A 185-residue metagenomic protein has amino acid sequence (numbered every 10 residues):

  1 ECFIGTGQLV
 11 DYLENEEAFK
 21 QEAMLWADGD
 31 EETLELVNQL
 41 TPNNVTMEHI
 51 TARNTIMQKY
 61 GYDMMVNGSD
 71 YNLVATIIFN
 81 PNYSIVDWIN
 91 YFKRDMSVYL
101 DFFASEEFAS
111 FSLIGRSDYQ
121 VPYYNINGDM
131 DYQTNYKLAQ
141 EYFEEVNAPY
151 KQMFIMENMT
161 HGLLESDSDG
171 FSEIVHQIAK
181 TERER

Functional and structural regions predicted by a protein language model:
E1-C2, Q120-Y124, P149-Y150: Loop/turn elements at helix/coil->beta-strand transitions in domains of secreted/extracellular proteins
E1-N44: A catalytic-pocket lid/entrance helix-loop region that shapes and gates access to the active site across common
E31-I114, V121: Alpha/beta-hydrolase
D118-Y119, N125-N127, D131: Short beta-strand/loop motif that positions the catalytic acidic residue of the alpha/beta-hydrolase fold
Y132-L138: Conserved alpha/beta-hydrolase "acid-adjacent" motif
Y136, E144-G162: Catalytic histidine neighborhood in serine/cysteine hydrolases with alpha/beta-hydrolase-type architecture
M159-S172: Catalytic histidine-centered segment of alpha/beta-hydrolase-like enzymes
E173-R185: C-terminal alpha-helix
